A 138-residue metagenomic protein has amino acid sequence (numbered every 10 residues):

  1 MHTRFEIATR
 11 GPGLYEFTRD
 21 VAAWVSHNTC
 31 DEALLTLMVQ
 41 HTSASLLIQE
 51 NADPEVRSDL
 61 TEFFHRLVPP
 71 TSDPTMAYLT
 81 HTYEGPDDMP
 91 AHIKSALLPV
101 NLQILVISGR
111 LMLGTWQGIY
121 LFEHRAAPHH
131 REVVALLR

Functional and structural regions predicted by a protein language model:
M1-R138: Active-site histidine-anchored catalytic micro-motif
